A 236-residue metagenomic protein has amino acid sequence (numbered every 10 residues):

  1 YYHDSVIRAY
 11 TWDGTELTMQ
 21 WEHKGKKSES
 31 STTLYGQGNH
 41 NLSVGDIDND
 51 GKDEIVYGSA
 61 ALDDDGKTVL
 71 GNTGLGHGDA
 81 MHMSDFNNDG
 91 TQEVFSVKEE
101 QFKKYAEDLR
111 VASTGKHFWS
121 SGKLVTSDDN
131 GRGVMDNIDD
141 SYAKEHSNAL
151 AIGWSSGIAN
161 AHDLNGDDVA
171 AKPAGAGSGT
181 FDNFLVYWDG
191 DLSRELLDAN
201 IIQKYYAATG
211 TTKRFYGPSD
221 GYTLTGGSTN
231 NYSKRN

Functional and structural regions predicted by a protein language model:
Y1-N236: Beta-propeller-forming repeat regions
